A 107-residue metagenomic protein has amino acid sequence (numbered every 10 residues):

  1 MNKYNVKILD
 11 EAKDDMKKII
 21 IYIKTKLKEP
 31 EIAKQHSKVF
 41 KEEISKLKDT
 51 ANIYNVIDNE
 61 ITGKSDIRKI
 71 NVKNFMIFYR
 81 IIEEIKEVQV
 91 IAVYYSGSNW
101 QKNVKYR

Functional and structural regions predicted by a protein language model:
M1-K41: Arg/Lys-rich, positively charged N-terminal/basic patches that mediate binding to nucleic acids
Y4, Y22, H36, Y54 (+2 more regions): Aromatic side chains
V39-D49: Compact soluble domain cores
T50-E84: Basic/aromatic recognition patch in beta-strand/loop cores that engages polyanionic ligands
V72-M76, R80-R107: Enriched for short, Lys/Arg-rich terminal
